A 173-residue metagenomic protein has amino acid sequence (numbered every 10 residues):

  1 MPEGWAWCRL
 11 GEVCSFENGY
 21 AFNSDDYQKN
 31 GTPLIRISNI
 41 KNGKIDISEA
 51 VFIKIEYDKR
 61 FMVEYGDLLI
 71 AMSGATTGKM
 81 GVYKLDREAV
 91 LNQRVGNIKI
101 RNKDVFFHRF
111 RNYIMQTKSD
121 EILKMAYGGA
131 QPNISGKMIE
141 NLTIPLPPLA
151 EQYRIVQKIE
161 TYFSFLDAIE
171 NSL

Functional and structural regions predicted by a protein language model:
M1-G19, P145-Q157, S164-L173: Non-catalytic DNA-recognition/assembly elements of restriction-modification systems
G11-N23, S38-Y65: Sequence-specific dsDNA recognition surfaces
I70-A71: A generic structural signal for residues embedded in beta-strands
T76-Y83: Short, Lys/Arg- and Gly-enriched loop/turn segments at beta-strand edges
A89-F110: Short peripheral tails and domain-boundary helices/loops at the edges of structured domains
A89-G96, G128-P147: A short glycine-rich beta-alpha junction/loop motif
V105-Y113, T117-E121, A126, A130 (+1 more regions): Conserved catalytic alpha/beta cores of large enzymes that bind or transform nucleotide phosphates and polynucleotides
